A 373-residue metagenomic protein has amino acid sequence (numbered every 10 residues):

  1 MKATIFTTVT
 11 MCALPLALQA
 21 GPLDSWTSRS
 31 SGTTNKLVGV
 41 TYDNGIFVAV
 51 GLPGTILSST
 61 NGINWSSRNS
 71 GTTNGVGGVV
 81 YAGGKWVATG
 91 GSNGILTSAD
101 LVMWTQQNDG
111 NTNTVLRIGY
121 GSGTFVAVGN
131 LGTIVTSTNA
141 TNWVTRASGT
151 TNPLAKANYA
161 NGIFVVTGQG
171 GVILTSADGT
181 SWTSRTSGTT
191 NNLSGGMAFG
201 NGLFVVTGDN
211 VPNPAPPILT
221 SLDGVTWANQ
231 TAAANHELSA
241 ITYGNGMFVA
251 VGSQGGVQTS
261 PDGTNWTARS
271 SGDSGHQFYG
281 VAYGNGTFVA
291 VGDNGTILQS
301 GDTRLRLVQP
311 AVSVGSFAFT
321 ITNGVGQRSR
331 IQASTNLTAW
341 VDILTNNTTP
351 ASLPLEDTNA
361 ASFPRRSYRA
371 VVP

Functional and structural regions predicted by a protein language model:
M1-I5: Positively charged n-region of N-terminal signal peptides that target proteins for export
T7-A17: Bacterial N-terminal signal peptides
T7-T8, F47, F125, F288 (+2 more regions): Residue-level signal for nonpolar/aromatic packing positions in well-ordered secondary structure
Q19-R306, A339: Residue-level hotspots at or immediately adjacent to binding/recognition sites across diverse folds
T303-P373: Short, composition-biased motifs enriched in small/polar/acidic residues
